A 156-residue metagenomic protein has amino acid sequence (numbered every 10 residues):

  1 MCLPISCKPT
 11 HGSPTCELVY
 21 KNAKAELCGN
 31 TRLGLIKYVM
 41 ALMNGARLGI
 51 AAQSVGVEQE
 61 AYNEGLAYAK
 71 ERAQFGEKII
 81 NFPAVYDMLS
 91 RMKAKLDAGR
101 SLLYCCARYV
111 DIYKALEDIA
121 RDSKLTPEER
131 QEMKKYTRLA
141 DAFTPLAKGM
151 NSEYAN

Functional and structural regions predicted by a protein language model:
M1-N156: Internal glycine-rich alpha/beta core junctions
